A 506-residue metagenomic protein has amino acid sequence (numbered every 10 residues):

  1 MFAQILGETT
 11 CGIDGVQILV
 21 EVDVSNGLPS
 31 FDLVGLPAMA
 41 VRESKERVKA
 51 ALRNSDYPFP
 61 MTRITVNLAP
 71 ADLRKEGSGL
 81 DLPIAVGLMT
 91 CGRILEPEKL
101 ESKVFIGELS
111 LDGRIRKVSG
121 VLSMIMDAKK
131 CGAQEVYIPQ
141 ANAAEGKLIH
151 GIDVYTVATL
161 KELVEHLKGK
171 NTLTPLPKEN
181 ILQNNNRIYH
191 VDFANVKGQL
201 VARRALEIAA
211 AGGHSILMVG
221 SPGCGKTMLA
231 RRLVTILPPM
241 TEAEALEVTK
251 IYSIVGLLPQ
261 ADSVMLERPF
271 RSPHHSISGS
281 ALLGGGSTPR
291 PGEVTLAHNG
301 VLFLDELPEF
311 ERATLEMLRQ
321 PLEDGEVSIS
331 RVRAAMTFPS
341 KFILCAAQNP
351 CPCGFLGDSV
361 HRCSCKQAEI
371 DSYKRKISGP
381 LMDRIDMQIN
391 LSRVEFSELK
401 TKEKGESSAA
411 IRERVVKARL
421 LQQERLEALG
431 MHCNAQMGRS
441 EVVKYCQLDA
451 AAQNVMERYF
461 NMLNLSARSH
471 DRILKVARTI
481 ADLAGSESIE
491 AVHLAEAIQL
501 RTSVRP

Functional and structural regions predicted by a protein language model:
M1-L217, S221-C224, M265, S469-H470 (+2 more regions): Peripheral, non-AAA+ core regions of ATP-driven protein-machinery
A40-K45, P60, N67-G77, P289 (+1 more regions): Basic, amphipathic alpha-helical bundle interface domains used for macromolecular binding and assembly
F59-T62, K99-L100, K130-G132, H150 (+8 more regions): Short loop/turn elements that form and flank the Walker-type P-loop nucleotide-binding site in RecA-like NTPase cores
E207, V264, P269, G279-L302 (+1 more regions): Conserved alpha-helical scaffold flanking the Walker A/P-loop in AAA+ ATPase domains
M218-P259: Walker A/P-loop
G220, G284, E306: The Walker A (P-loop) glycine that initiates the GxxxxGKT/S ATP-binding motif of P-loop NTPases
E244-S278, G285-G286, S392, H432-E441 (+2 more regions): Conserved inter-motif catalytic segment of the P-loop NTP-binding fold
N299, D305-E306, M317: Walker B catalytic acidic pair
